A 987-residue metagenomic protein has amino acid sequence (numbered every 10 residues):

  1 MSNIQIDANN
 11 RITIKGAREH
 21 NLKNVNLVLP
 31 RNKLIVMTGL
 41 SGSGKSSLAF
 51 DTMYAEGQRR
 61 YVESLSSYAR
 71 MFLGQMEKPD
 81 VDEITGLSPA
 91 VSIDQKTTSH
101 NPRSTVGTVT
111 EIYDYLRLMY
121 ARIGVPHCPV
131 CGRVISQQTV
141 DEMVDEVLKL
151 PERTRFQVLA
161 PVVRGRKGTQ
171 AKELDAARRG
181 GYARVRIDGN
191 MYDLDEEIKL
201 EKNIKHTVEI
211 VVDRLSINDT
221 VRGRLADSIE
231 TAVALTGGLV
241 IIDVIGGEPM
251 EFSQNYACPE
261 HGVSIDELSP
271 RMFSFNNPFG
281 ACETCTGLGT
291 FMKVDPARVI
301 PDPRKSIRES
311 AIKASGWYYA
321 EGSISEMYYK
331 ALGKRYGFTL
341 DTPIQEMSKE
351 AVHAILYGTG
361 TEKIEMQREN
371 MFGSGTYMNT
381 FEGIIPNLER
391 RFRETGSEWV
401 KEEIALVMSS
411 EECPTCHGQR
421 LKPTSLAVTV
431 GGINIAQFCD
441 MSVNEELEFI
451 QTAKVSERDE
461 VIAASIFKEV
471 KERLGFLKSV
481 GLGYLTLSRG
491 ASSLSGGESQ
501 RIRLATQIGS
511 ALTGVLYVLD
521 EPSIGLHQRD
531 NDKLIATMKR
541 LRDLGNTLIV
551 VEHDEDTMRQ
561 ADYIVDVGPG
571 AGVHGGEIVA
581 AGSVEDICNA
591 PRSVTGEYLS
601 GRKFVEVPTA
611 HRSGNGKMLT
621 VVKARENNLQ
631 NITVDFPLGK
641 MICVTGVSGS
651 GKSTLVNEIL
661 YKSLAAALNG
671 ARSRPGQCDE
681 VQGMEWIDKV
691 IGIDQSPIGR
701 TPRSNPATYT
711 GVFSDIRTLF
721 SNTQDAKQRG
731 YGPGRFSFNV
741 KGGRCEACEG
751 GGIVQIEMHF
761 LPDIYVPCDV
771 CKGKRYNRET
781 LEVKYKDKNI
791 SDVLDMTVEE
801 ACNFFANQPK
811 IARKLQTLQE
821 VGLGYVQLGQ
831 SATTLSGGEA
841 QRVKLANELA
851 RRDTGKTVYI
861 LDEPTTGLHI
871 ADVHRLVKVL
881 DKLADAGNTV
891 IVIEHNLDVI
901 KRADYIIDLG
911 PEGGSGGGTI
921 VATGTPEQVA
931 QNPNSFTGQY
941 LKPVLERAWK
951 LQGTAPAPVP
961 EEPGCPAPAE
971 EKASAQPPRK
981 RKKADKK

Functional and structural regions predicted by a protein language model:
M1-K987: Conserved phosphate-binding elements of NTP-dependent enzyme cores
